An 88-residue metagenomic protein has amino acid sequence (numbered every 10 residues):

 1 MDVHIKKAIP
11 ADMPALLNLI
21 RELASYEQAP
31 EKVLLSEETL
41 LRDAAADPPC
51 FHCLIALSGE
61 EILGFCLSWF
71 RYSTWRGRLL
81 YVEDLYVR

Functional and structural regions predicted by a protein language model:
H4-L16: A short beta-loop-alpha structural element at the N-terminal edge of CoA-dependent acyl/N-acetyltransferase catalytic
L17-R42: Conserved GNAT-fold acetyl-CoA-binding loop/helix
A44-I55: A short helix-loop-beta-strand connector motif used in the catalytic cores of GNAT acetyltransferases and, in some
I55, E61-W69: Conserved beta-strand in the GNAT
S58, E83: A cytosolic small-molecule/anion-sensing beta-strand core signal
R71-V82: A conserved beta-turn-beta hairpin within the catalytic core of GNAT-like acetyltransferases that forms part
L85-R88: A short, internal acetyl-CoA/4′-phosphopantetheine-binding micro-motif in the GNAT/acyltransferase core
